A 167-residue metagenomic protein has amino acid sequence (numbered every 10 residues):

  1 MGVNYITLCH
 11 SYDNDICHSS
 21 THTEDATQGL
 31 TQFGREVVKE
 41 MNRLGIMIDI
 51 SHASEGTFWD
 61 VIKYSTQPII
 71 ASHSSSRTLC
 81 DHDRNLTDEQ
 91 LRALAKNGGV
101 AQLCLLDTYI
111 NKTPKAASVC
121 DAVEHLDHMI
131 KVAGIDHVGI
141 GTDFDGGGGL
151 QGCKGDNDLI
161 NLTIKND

Functional and structural regions predicted by a protein language model:
M1-C104, T108-I110, C120-I130, H137 (+2 more regions): Extended, charged catalytic domains and RNA/DNA-binding interfaces, predominantly in divalent-metal-using enzymes
C104-L105, A133-D156: Short acidic/histidine-rich active-site segments
N111-A116, G148-C153, K165-D167: Outer-membrane beta-barrel pore domains
